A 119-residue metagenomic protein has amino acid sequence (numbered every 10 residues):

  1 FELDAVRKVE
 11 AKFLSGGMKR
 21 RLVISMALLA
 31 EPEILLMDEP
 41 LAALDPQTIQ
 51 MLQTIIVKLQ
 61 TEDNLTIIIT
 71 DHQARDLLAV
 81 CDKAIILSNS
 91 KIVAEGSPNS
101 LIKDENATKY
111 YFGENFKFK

Functional and structural regions predicted by a protein language model:
F1-V6, V57: Conserved ABC ATPase "signature" region
E10-L14: Conserved ABC ATPase signature
I24: Hydrophobic anchor residue at the start of the ABC signature
E31: Conserved catalytic motifs of ABC-family nucleotide-binding domains
L35-D38: Catalytic Walker B motif of ABC-type/P-loop ATPase nucleotide-binding domains
Q50-E62: Helical segment within the ABC ATPase nucleotide-binding domain
